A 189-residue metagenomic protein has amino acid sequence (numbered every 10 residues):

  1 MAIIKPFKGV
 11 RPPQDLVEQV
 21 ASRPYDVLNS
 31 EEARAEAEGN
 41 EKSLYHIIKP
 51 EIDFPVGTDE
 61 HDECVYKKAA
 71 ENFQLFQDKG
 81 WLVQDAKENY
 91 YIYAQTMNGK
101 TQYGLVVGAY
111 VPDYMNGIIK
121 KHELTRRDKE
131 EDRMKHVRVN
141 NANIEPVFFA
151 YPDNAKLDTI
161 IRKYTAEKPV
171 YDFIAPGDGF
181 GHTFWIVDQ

Functional and structural regions predicted by a protein language model:
M1-D188: A cross-family signal for N-terminal binding/gating loops and helix N-caps that shape access to the active site
